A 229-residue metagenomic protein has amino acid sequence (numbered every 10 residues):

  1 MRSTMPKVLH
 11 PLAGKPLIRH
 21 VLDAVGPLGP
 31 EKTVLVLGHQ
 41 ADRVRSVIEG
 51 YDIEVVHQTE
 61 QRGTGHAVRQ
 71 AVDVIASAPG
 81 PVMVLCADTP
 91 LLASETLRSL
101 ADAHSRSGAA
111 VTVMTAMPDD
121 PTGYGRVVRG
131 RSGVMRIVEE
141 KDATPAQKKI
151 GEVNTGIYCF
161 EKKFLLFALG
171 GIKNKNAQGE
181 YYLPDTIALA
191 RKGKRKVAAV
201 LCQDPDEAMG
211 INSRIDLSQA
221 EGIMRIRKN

Functional and structural regions predicted by a protein language model:
M1-T4: N-terminal nucleotide-binding beta1-loop-alpha1 segment
V8, E54, G133, K196-A198: Conserved beta-strand segments of alpha/beta enzyme cores
P11, K15-D102, R106: Conserved N-terminal catalytic core of the sugar/cofactor nucleotidyltransferase
P11, L91, C159, G210-I211: Short aromatic/basic micro-patch
V34-L35, M83-V84, V111-M114, A199: Structural beta-sheet core signal
D42, L92-A177, T186, K194-R195: Conserved core of the sugar-phosphate nucleotidyltransferase
V74, G133, D142-A143, Y181 (+1 more regions): Catalytic, metal-anchored helix/loop core of enzyme active sites in primary metabolism
K175-N229: Left-handed beta-helix
